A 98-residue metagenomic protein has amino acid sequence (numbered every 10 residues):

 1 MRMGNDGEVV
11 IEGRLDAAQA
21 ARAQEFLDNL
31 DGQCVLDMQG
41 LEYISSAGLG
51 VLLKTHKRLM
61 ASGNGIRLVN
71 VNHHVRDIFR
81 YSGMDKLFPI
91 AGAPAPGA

Functional and structural regions predicted by a protein language model:
M1-I44, K54-A98: STAS-like cytosolic regulatory interaction modules
